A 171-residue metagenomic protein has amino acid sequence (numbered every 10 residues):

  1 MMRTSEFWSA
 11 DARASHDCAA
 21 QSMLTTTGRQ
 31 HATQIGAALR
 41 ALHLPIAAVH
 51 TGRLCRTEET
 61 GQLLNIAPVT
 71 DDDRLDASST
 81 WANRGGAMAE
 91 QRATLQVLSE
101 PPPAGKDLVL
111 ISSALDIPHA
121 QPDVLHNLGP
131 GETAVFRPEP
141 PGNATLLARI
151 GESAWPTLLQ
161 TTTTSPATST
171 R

Functional and structural regions predicted by a protein language model:
M1, H50-T51, K106-S112, D116: Beta-strand elements within well-structured catalytic alpha/beta cores of enzymes that handle phosphate/sulfate esters
M1-D73, S78-A82, V124-A144, R149-S153 (+1 more regions): Active-site-proximal alpha-helix that buttresses catalytic centers in soluble enzyme cores
G52, Q91-A93, L115-H119: Short amphipathic alpha-helical surface micro-motifs
N83-Q91: Short, surface-exposed amphipathic charged segments that create phosphate/polyanion-binding patches used for binding
Q91-P102: A short, acidic, amphipathic alpha-helical segment used as a generic capping/interface helix at domain edges
E100-A104, A120, L125-H126, E152-A154: Feature marks hydrolase-like catalytic cores characterized by long aromatic- and Gly/Pro-rich stretches
E100-K106, E139-G142: A short, structured loop/turn motif at beta-sheet edges
